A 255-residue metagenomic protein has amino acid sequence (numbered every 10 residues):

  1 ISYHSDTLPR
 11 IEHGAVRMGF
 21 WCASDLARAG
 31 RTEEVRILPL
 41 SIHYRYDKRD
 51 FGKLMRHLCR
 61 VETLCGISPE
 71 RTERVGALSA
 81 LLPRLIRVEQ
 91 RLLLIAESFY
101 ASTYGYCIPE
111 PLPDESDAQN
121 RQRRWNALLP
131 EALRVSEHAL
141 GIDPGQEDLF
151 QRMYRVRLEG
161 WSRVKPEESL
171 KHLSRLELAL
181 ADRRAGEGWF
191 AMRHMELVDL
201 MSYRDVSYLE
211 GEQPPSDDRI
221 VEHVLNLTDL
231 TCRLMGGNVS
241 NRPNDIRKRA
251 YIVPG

Functional and structural regions predicted by a protein language model:
Y3-G255: Membrane-interfacial terminal anchoring regions of lipid-handling membrane enzymes
